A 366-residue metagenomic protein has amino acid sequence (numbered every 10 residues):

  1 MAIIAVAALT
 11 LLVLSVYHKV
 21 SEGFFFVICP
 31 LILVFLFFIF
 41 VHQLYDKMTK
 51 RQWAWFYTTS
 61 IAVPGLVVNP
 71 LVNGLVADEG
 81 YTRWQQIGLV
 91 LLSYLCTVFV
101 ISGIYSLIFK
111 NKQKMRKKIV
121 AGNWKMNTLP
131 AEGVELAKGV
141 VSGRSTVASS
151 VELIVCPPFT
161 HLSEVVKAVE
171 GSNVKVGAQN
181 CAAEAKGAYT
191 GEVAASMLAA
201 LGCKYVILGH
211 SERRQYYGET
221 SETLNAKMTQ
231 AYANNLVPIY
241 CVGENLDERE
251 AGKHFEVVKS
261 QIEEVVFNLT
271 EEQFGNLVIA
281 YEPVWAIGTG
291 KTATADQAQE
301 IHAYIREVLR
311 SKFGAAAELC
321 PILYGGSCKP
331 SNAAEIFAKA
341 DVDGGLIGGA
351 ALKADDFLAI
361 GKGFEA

Functional and structural regions predicted by a protein language model:
M1, Y45-T59: Juxtamembrane interface helix immediately N-terminal to a transmembrane segment
M1-V34: N-terminal signal-anchor transmembrane alpha-helix
A5-L11, L36, A62, L66 (+1 more regions): Helical transmembrane-bundle signal
A7-A8, S15, E79-K112: Alpha-helical membrane-associated segments of multi-pass integral membrane proteins
L11-V20, L44, N69-G80: Juxtamembrane "helix-exit" motif on the non-cytosolic side of transmembrane helices
I32-T49: Canonical alpha-helical transmembrane segments
W55-G74, S93-T97: Hydrophobic alpha-helical membrane segments
M115-A366: Active-site loop-to-helix "anion-binding N-cap" substructures in soluble metabolic enzymes
